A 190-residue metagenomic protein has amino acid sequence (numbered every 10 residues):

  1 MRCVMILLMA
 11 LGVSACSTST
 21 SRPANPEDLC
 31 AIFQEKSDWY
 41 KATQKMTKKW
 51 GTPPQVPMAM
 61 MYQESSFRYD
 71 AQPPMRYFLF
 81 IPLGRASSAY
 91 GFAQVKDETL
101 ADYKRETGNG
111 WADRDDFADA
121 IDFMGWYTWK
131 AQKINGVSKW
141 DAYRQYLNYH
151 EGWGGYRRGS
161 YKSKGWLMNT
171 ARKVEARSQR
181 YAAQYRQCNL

Functional and structural regions predicted by a protein language model:
M1-L8: Sec-dependent signal peptide recognition, specifically the positively charged N-region followed immediately by
G12-A15: C-terminal motif of bacterial Sec signal peptides marking the signal peptidase cleavage site
S17-Y77, Q132-K133, Y185: Export/targeting segments at the very N-terminus of extracytoplasmic proteins
P26-F33, T43-T47, P82-Y90, E106-F117 (+2 more regions): Second-shell loop/turn segments in exported
K41-K45, M58, D122-W126, L147 (+2 more regions): Solvent-exposed, polar/charged alpha-helical surfaces in well-ordered, non-transmembrane soluble domains, broadly
T43, V56, Y62-G91, T99 (+2 more regions): Cell-wall polysaccharide-cleaving catalytic domain and substrate-binding groove, primarily in peptidoglycan/chitin
F80, G84-S87, W140-L190: Catalytic and substrate-binding regions of cell-wall glycan-acting enzymes that process beta-1,4-linked
F92-R144, N148-G155, V174: Alpha-helical segment that forms one wall of the substrate-binding/catalytic cleft in peptidoglycan-active domains
